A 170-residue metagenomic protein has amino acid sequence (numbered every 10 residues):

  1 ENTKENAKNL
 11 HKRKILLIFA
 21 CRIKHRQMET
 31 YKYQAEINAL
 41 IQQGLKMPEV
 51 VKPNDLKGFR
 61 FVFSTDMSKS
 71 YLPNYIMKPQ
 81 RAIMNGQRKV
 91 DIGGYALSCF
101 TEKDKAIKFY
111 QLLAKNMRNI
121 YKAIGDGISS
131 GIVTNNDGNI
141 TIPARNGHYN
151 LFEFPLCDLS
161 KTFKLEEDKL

Functional and structural regions predicted by a protein language model:
E1-Q27: Short, Lys/Arg-enriched N-terminal segments with co-localized hydrophobic residues within the first ~10-30 amino acids
F19, Q27-D91, L170: ADP-ribose/NAD+-binding catalytic cleft of ART/PARP-like enzymes
R26-Q27, A35-Q43, D104, Q111 (+2 more regions): Polar/charged alpha-helical tracts
M47, I83-D158: ADP-ribosyltransferase catalytic core
F152-L170: Charged phosphate-binding loop/patch that engages nucleotide di/tri-phosphates or the phosphate backbone of nucleic
